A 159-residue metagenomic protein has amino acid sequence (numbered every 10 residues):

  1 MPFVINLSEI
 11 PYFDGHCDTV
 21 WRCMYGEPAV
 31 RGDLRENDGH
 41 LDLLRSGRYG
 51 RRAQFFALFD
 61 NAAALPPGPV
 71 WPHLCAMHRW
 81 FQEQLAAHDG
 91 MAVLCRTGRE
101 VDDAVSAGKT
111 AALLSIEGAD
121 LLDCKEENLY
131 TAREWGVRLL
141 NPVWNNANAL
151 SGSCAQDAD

Functional and structural regions predicted by a protein language model:
M1-A158: N-terminal hydrophobic targeting/anchoring segments and the immediately downstream early-domain regions of hydrolases
